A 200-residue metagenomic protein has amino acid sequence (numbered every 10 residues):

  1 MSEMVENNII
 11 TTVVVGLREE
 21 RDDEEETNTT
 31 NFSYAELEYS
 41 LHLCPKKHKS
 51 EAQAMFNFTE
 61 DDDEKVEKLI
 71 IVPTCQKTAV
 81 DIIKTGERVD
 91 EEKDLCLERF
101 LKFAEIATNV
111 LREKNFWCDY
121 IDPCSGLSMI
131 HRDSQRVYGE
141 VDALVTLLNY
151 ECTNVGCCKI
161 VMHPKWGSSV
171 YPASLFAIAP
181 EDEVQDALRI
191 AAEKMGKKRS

Functional and structural regions predicted by a protein language model:
M1-R199: Auxiliary alpha/beta "docking" domains used to position bulky ligands
